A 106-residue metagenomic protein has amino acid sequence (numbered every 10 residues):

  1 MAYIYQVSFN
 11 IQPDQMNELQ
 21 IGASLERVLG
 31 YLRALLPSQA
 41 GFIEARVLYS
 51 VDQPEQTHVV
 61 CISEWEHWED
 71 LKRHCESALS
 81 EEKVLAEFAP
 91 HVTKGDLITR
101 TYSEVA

Functional and structural regions predicted by a protein language model:
M1-Y3, E55-T57: Residue-level preference for beta-strand/loop junctions
A2-I11: Active-site-flanking beta-strand signature of metal-NTP-handling nucleotidyl enzymes and homologous cyclase-like
Q12-D14, S50-D52, E66-W68, L79: Short coil/turn motifs at secondary-structure junctions
P13-Q15, S38-Q39: Short acidic-aromatic low-complexity motifs
D14-A23, D70-R73: Short, conserved charged micro-motifs
R27-I43, H58, E64-R100: An amphipathic, aromatic/His-enriched active-site/gating alpha helix that lines ligand/cofactor pockets
L48, I98-V105: Flexible, low-complexity linkers/stalks enriched in Thr/Pro that connect modular domains
L48-E55, H91: A short beta-turn/loop motif at secondary-structure boundaries
